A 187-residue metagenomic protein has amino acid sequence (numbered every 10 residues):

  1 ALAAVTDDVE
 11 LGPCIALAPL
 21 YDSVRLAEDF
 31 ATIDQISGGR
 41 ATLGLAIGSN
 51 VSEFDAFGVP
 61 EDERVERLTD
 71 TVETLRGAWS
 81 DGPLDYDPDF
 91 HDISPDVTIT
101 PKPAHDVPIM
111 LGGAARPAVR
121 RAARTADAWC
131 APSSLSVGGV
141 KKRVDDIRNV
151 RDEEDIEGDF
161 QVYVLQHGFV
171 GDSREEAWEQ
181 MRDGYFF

Functional and structural regions predicted by a protein language model:
A1-F187: Active-site-adjacent structural elements that line small-molecule/cofactor binding pockets in enzymes
